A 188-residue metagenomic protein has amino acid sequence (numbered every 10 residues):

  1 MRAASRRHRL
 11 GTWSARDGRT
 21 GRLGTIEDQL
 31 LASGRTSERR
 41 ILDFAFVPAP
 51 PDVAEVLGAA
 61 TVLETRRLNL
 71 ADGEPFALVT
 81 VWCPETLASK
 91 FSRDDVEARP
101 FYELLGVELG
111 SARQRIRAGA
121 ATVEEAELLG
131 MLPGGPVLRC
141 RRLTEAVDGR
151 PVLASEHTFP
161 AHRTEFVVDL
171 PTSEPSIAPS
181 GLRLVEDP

Functional and structural regions predicted by a protein language model:
M1-A59, T86-G110, E165-P188: HTH-adjacent hinge/linker in prokaryotic transcriptional regulators
R40, E64, R115-R117, L143: Residues located in well-ordered beta-strands
E55-A59, L70, P75, M131-L132: Short, solvent-exposed beta-strand/turn "edge" segments of beta-rich domains on protein surfaces
A59-D72, V137-E145: A short beta-strand signature
L70-A71, T80-T86, D94-D95: Anionic-ligand binding region
V79-T86, S155-H162: A short, surface-exposed beta-strand/turn
R117-V123, E127-T158: Extended hydrophobic
